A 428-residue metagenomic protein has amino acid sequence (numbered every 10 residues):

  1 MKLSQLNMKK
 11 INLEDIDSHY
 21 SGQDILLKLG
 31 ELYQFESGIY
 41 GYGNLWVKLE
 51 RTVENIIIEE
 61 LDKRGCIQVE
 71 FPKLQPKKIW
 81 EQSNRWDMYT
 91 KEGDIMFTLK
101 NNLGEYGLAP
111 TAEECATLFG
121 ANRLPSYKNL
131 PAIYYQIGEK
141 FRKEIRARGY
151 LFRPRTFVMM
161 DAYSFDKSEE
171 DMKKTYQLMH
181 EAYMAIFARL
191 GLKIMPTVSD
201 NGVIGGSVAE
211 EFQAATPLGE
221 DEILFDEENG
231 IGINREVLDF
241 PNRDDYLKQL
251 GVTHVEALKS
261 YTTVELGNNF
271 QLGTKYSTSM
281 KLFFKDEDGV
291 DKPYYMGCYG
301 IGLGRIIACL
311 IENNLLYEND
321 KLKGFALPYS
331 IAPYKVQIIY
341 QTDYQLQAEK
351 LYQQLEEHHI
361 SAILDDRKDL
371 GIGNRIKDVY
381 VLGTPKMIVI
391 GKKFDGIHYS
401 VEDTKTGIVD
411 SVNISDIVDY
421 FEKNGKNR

Functional and structural regions predicted by a protein language model:
M1-R428: NTP/phosphate- and nucleic-acid-binding module
